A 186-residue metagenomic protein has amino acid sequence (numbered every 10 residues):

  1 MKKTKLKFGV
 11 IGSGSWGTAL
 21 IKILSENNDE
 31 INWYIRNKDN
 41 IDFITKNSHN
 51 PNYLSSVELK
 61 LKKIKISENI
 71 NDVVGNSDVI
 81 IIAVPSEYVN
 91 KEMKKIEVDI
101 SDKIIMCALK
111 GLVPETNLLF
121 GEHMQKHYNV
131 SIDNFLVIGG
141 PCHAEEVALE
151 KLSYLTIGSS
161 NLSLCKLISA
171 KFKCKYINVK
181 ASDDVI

Functional and structural regions predicted by a protein language model:
M1-V57, K63-E68, V74: NAD(P)+-binding Rossmann beta1-loop-alpha1 motif at the extreme N-terminus of oxidoreductases
E26-D29, K46-H49, N129, S160 (+1 more regions): Generic secondary-structure signature for well-ordered alpha-helical cores
S48-Y53, H123-M124, L152-T156: Short, hinge-like loop/turn segments at secondary-structure boundaries
V57-I66, V130-N134, K175-I177: A short helix-to-beta-strand connector/capping loop
I70-G75, V79-L152, I168-S169: Rossmann-like NAD(P)(H) cofactor-binding subdomain of soluble oxidoreductases
P141-A148, K175-I186: Conserved Rossmann-fold dehydrogenase catalytic segment
L162-K166: Short helix-loop capping/hinge motifs at secondary-structure junctions, enriched in acidic/polar residues
